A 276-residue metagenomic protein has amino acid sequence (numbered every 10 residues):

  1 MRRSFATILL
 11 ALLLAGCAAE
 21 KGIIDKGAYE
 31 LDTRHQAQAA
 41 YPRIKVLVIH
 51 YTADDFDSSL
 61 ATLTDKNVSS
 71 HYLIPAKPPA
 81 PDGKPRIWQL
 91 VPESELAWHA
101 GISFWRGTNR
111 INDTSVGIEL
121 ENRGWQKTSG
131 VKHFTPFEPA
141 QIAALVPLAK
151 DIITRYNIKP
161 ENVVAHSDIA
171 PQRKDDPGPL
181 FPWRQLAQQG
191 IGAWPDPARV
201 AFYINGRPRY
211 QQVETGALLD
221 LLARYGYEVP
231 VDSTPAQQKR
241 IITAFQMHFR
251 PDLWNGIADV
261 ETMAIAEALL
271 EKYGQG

Functional and structural regions predicted by a protein language model:
M1-S4: Positively charged n-region of N-terminal signal peptides that target proteins for export
A6-A15: Bacterial N-terminal signal peptides
C17, H133-P230, R240-W254, E261-A268: Basic/polar, cationic surfaces and motifs that engage anionic cell-wall and phosphate/carboxylate ligands
E20-K159: Active-site-adjacent loop/helix surface patches within enzyme catalytic domains that shape the substrate-binding cleft
K272-G276: C-terminal extensions
